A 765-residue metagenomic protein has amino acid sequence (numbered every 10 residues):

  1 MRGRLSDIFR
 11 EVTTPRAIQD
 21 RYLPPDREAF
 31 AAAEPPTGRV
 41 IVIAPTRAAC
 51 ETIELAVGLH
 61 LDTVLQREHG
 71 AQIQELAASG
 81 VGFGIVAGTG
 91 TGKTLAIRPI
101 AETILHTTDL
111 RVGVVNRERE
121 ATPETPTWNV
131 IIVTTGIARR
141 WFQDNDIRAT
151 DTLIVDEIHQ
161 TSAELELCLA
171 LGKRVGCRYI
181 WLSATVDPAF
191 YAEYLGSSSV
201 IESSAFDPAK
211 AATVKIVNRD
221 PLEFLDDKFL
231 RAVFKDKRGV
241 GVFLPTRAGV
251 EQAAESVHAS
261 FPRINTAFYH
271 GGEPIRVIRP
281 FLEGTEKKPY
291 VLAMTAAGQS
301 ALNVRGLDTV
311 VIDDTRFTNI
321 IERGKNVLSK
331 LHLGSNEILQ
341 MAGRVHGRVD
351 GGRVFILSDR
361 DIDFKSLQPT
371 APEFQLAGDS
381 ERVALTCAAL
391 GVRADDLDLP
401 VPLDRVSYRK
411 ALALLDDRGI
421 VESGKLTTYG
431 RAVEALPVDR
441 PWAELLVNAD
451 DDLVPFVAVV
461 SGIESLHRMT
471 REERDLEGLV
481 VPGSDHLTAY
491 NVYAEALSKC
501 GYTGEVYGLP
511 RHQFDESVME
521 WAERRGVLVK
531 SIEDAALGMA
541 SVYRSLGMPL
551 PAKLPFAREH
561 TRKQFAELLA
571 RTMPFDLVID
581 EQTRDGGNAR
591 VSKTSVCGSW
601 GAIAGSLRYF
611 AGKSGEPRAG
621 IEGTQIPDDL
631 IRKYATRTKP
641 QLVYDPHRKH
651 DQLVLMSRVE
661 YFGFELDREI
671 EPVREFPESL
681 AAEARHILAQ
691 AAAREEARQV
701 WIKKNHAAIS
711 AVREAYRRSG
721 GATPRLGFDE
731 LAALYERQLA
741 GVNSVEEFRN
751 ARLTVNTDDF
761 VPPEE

Functional and structural regions predicted by a protein language model:
M1-L445, G605, Y609: P-loop NTPase motor module signature
M1-R10, R67-E68, G478-L487, P763-E765: N-terminal intrinsically disordered, low-complexity tails enriched in polar/charged
L23-P24, E34-P35, D207, D220 (+18 more regions): Intrinsic-disorder/low-complexity coil detector
R47-A48, L55, R67, A71 (+1 more regions): C-terminal accessory domains/tails appended to large, multi-domain proteins
I73, T134, F229-L230, G239-G241 (+8 more regions): Solvent-exposed, charged interface segments at domain starts and junctions
T309, E422-S423, L550, T723 (+1 more regions): Residue-level detector of short coil/turn "hinge" positions at structural boundaries
R316, F364-F664: Second RecA-like catalytic domain
